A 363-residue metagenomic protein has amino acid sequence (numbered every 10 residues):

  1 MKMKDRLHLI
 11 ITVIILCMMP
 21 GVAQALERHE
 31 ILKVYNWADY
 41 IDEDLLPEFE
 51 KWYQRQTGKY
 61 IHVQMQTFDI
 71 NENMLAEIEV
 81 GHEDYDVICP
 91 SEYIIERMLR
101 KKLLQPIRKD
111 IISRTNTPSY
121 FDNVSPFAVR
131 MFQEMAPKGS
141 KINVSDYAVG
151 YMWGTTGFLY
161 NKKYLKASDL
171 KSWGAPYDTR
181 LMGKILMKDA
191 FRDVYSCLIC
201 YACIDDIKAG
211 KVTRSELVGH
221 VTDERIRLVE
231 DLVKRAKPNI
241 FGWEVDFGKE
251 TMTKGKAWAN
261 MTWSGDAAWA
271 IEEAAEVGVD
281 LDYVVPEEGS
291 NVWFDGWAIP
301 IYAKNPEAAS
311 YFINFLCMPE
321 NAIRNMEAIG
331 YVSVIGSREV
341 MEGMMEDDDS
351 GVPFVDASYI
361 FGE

Functional and structural regions predicted by a protein language model:
K2-I10: Bacterial N-terminal signal peptides that target proteins for export
I10-P20: Bacterial N-terminal signal peptides
A25-K101: Early extracytoplasmic/lumenal segment of secretory-pathway proteins
D42-E43, L99-T251: Extracytoplasmic ligand-binding site segments that recognize negatively charged/polar headgroups
F68, P90, M187, W243 (+1 more regions): Short beta-strand and adjacent tight-turn residues that come in two discontinuous sequence segments and form the edges
V80-C89, L103-L104, L181-K184, K254-T262: Alpha-to-beta junction loops
P238-Y302, V340-S350: Extracytoplasmic/periplasmic substrate-binding proteins
D295, P300-E363: Mature extracytoplasmic/periplasmic domains
